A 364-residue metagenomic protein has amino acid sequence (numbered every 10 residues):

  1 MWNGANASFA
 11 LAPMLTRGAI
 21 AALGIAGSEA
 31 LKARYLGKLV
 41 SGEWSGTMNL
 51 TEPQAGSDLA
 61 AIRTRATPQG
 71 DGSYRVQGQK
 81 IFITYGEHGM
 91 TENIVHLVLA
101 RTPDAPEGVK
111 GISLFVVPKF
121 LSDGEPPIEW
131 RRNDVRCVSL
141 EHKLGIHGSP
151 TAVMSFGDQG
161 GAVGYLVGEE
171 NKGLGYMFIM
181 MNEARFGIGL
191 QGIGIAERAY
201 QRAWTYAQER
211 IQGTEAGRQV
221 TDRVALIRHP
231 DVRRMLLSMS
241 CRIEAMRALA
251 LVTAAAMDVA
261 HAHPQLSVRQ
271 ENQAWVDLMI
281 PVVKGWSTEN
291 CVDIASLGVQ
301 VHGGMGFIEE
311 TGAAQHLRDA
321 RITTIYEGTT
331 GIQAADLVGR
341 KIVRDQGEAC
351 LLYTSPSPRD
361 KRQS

Functional and structural regions predicted by a protein language model:
M1-G37, S41-G42, T91-V95, P106 (+2 more regions): Internal helix-loop-helix
M1-R17, L23-G24, L50-Q54, Q79-K80 (+3 more regions): Active-site beta-strand/loop segments that form the cofactor-binding cradle of oxidoreductase flavoproteins
E43-L50: A short, Trp-centered hydrophobic/proline-enriched beta-strand micro-motif
S73, Q77-R132: A short core secondary-structure module
F82-T84, S122-V138, K143, P150-A184 (+1 more regions): A glycine-rich, basic-preceded beta-loop-alpha segment at the flavin cofactor/substrate interface of flavin-utilizing
I146, A274-L351: Alpha-helix capping/hinge segments and adjacent helical runs
E244-K284: C-terminal helix-coil-helix/basic helical segment that borders enzyme active sites and/or dimer interfaces and provides
Y353-Q363: Conserved small/polar residues in nucleotide/adenosyl-binding loops
